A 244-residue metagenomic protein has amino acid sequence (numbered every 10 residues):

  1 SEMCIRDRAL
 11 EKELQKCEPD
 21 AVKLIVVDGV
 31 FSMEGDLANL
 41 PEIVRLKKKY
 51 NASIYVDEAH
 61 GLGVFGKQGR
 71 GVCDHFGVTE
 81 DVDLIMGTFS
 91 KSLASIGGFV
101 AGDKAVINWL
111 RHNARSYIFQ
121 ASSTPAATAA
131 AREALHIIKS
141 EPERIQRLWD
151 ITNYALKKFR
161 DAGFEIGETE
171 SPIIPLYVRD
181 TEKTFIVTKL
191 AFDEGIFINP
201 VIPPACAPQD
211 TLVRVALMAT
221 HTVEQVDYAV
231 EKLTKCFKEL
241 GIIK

Functional and structural regions predicted by a protein language model:
S1-I5: Short, small-residue-biased leader/transition segments that mark boundaries at the very start of proteins
R6, P19, K23-V27, V64-G69 (+2 more regions): Pyridoxal 5′-phosphate
R6-V56: Active-site phosphate-binding strand-loop segment of PLP-dependent enzymes
K49-Y50, A162, E194, L240: Helix C-cap/helix->beta junction micro-motif
Y50-S53, H60, F65-E170: Active-site C-terminal subdomain of aminotransferase-like
Q146-A155, R160-G195, A205, Q209-D210 (+1 more regions): Conserved PLP-binding catalytic core of the aspartate aminotransferase-like
D193-E194, A205-K244: PLP-dependent enzyme catalytic core of the Aspartate aminotransferase-like
